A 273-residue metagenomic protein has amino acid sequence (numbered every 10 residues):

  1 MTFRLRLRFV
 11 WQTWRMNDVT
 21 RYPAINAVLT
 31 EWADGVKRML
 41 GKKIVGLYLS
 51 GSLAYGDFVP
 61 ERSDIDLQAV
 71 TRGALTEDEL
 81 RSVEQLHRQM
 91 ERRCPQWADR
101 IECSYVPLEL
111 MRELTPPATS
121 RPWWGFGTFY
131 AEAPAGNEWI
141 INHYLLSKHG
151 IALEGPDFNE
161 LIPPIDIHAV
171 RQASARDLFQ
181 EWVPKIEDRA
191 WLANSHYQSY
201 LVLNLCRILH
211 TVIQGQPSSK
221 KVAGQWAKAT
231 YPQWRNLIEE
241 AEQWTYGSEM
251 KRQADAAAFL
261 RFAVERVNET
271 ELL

Functional and structural regions predicted by a protein language model:
L7, N17-D18, Q85-S195, V202 (+1 more regions): Conserved NTP/Mg2+-binding pocket subregion across the NTase superfamily
L7-Y48, D78-L80, L273: Helical scaffold of the NTase/Pol beta-like nucleotidyltransferase catalytic core
W14-V19, A69, E242-S248: Glycine- and acidic
L49-G51, Y55-H87, R100-P107: Catalytic metal-binding acidic patch
Q180-E240: Extended, basic/helix-rich recognition subdomains
Q216-L273: Structured mid-to-C-terminal alpha-helical surface segments
